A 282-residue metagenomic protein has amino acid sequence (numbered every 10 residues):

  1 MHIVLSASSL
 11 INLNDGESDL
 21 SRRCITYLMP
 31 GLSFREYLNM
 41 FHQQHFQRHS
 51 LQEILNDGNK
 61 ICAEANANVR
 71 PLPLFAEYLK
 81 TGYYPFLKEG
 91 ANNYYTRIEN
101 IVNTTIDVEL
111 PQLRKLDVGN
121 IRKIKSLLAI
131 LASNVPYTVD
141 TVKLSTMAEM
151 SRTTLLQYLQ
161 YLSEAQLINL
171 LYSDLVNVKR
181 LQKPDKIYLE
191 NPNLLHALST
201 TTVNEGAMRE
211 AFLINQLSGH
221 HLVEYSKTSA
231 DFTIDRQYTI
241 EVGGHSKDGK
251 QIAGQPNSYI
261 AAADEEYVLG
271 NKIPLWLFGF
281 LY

Functional and structural regions predicted by a protein language model:
M1, S21-I25, Q255-N257: Short glycine-/polar-rich loops that comprise or flank the Walker A/P-loop and associated switch/sensor motifs
M1-V4, Q237: Loop/turn-to-beta-strand initiation segments
A7-S9, L13-I121: Interdomain motor-coupling "hinge/lid" segment immediately C-terminal to the ATP-binding subdomain of NTP-driven enzymes
N14-G16, N39, G90, A148 (+2 more regions): Short glycine-/acidic-enriched loop or helix-start segments at secondary-structure transitions that form or flank
C24-L28, T239, S258-I260: Conserved beta-strand scaffold positions in the cores of enzyme catalytic domains, especially in NTP/NDP-utilizing
F86-K227: Accessory nucleic acid-recognition modules appended to NTPase machines
L213, L217, F232-S246: Conserved catalytic cores of phosphodiester-cleaving nucleases, focusing on short active-site segments
H220, E224-S229, G243-Y282: Catalytic cores of nucleic-acid endonucleases
